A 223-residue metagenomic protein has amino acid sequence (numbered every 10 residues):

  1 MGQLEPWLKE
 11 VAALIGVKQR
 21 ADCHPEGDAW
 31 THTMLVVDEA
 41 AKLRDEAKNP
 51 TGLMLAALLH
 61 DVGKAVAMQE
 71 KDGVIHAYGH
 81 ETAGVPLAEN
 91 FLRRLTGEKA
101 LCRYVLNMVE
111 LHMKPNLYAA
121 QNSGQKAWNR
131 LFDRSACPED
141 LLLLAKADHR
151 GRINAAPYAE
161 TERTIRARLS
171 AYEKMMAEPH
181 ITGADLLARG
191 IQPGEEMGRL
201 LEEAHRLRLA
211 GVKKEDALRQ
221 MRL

Functional and structural regions predicted by a protein language model:
M1, L8-I15, P50-A57, M68-Q69 (+6 more regions): Short coil/turn segments at secondary-structure boundaries
M1, V36, V109, D148 (+1 more regions): A residue-level signal for conserved active-site and pocket-lining positions in enzyme catalytic cores
W7-L8, L95-V105, P193-L200: Short, surface-exposed acidic
E10-V37, A65-V74: Active-site flanking loop/helix segments enriched in acidic
A12-Q19, V105-N107, E195-L207: Short linear loop/turn motifs
D28-H32, G79-P86, Y118, K174-I181 (+1 more regions): Short acidic alpha-helix initiation/capping motifs at coil-to-helix transition points, especially at protein N-termini
E39-P157: Divalent metal-dependent catalytic cores for phosphoryl transfer on phosphate-bearing substrates
N90, H149-L223: Charged substrate- and nucleic-acid-binding regions of tRNA-handling and nucleotidyl-transfer enzymes, centered on
